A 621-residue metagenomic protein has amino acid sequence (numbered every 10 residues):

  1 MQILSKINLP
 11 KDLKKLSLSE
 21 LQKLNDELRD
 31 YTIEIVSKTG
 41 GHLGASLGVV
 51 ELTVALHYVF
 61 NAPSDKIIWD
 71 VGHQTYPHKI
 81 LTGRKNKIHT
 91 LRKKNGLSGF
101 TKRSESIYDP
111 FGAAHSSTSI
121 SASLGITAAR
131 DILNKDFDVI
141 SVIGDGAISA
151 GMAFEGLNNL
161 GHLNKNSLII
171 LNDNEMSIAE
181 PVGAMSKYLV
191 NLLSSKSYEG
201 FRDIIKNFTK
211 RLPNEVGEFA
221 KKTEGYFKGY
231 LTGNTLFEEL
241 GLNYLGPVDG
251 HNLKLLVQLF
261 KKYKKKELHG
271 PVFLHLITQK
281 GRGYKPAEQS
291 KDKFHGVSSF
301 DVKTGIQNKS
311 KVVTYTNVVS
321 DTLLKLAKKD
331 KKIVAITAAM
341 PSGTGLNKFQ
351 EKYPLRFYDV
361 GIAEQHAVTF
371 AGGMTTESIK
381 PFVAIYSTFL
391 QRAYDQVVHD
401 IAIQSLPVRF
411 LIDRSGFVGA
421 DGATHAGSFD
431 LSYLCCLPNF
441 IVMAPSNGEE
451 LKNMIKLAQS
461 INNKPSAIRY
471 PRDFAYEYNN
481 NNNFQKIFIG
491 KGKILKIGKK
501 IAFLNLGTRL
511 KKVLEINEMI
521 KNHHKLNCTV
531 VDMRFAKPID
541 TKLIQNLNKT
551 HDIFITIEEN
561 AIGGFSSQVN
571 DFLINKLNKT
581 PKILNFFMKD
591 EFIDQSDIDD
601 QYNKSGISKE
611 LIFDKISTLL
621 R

Functional and structural regions predicted by a protein language model:
M1-L81, E238, L242-L256, V272-T278: N-terminal amphipathic, basic-rich helices that act as targeting or association modules
S37, V49-Y58, L124-T127, G151-L163 (+4 more regions): Short alpha-helical segments and helix-capping/turn motifs at coil-helix boundaries
G40-V59, A114-S123, E155, T278-G283 (+2 more regions): Conserved phosphate/anionic-ligand binding catalytic regions in large, soluble enzymes, centered on
L47, W69-V71, I143-G144, L171-D173 (+5 more regions): Glycine-rich, histidine-containing beta strand-loop boundary motifs that form or position
A55-A62, K79-N86, E288-Q289, Q350 (+1 more regions): Glycine-rich loop at the start of a catalytic domain that most often binds anionic cofactors/ligands
T82-R84, T90-A122, R130-D136, H162-K293 (+7 more regions): Thiamine diphosphate
G125, D136-A150, D173, F237 (+1 more regions): DG-centered beta-turn motif at the end of beta-strands
S299-D301, C435-N480: Helix-enriched interaction subdomains in cytosolic or periplasmic regions, typified by TIR/SEFIR signaling/NADase cores
